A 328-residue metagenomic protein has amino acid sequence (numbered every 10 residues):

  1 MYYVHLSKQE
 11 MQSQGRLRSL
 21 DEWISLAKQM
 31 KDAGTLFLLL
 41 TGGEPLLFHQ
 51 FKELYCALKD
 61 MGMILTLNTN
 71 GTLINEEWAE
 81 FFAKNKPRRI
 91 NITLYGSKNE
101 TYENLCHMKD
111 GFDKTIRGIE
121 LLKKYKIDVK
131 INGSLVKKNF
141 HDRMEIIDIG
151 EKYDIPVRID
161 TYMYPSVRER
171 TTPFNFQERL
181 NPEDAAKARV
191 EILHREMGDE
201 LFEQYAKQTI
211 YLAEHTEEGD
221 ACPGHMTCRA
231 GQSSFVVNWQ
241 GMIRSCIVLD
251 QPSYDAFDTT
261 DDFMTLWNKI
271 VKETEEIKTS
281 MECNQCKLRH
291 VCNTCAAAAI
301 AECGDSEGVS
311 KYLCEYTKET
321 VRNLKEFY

Functional and structural regions predicted by a protein language model:
M1-R89: Conserved alpha-helical substructure of the radical SAM core
E10-L17, N104-D110, A301-E302: Short glycine-enriched, charge-decorated loop/helix-capping segments at active-site entrances that position
R18, H49, D110, K138-H141 (+1 more regions): Residue-level signal for the nucleotide or nucleotide-sugar donor/cofactor binding architecture
Q29-D32, K84, K124, K152 (+2 more regions): Alpha-helix termination/capping residues and helix-transition junctions
G43-E44, M163, V291, A299: Short, solvent-exposed turn/loop segments enriched in Gly/Ser/Thr/Pro and often Arg
A83-R88, T93-A230, W239-R244, V248-D250 (+1 more regions): Radical SAM enzyme [4Fe-4S]-AdoMet core and its adjacent flexible, acidic and glycine-rich loops/tails across
I155, T172-P173, E203-E319: Accessory C-terminal segments flanking Radical SAM cores
E319-E326: Short metal-binding segments enriched for Cys and/or His
